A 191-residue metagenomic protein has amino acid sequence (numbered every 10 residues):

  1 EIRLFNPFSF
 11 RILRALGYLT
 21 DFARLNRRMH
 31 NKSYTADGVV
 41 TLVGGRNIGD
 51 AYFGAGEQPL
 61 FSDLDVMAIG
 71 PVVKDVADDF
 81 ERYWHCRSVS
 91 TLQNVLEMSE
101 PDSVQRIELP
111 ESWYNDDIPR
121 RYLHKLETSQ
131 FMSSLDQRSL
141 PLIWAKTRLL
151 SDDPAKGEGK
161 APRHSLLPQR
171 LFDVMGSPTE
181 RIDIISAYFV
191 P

Functional and structural regions predicted by a protein language model:
E1-K32, A36-P191: Charged, low-complexity intrinsically disordered terminal segments
